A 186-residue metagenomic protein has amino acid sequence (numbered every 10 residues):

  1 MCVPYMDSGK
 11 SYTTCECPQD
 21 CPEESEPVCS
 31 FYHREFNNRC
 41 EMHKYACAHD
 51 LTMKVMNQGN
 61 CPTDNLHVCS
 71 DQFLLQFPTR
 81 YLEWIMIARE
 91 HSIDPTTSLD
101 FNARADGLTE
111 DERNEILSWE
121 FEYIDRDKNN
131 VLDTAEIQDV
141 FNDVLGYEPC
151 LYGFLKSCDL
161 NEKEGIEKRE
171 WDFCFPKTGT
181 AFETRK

Functional and structural regions predicted by a protein language model:
M1, E24-K44, K128-D133: Conserved tryptophan-centered aromatic signature that marks the ligand-binding surface of SH3 and related Trp-rich
Y5-Q19, N37-N65, E167-C174: Short, disulfide-bonded extracellular cysteine-rich repeat modules
S8, P95-R104, V131-E136: Repeat-mediated protein-protein interaction surfaces in helical alpha-solenoids
C17-E23, C47-M56, A105-E120, D139-C158 (+1 more regions): EF-hand-based Ca2+ sensing modules
Q19, S30-R34, G59, D133-F141 (+2 more regions): Short amphipathic alpha-helical segments embedded in low-complexity Lys/Glu-rich regions
Q19-E35, N65-T79: Disulfide-bonded cysteine-rich modules in secreted/extracellular proteins, activating on the conserved Cys frameworks
S30-F31, N114-N129, C150-K168: Primarily EF-hand calcium-binding motifs
N60-I116, T184: Long, low-complexity intrinsically disordered regions of eukaryotic regulatory proteins
